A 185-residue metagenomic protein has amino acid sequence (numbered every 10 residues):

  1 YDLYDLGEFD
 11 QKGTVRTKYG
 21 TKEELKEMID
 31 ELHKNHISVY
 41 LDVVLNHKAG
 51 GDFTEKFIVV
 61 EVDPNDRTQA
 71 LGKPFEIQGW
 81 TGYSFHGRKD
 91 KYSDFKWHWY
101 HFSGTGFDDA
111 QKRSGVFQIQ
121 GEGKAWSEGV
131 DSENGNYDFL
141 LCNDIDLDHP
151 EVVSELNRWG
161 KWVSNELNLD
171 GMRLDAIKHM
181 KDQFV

Functional and structural regions predicted by a protein language model:
Y1-W162, E166-L167: Substrate-binding/active-site clefts of carbohydrate-active enzymes
K18, I177-Q183: Acidic-and-aromatic substrate-binding clefts and catalytic sites of carbohydrate-active enzymes
E24, F184-V185: Residues at alpha-helix caps and immediate loop-helix transition turns in enzyme cores, especially N- and C-cap
Y40, G171-I177: Short catalytic-loop micro-motif centered on adjacent basic/acidic residues
